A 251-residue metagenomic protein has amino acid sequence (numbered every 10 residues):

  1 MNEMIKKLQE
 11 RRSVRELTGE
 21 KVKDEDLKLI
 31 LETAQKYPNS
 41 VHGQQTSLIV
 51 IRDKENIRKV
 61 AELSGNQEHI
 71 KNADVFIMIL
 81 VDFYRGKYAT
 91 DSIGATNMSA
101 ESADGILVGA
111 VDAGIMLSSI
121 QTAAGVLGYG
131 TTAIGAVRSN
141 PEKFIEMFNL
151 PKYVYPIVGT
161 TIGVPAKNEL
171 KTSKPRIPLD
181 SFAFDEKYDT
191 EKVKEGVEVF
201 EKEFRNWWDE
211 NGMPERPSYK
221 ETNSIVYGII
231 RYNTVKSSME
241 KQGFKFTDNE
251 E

Functional and structural regions predicted by a protein language model:
M1-E251: Acidic, surface-exposed loops and disordered segments
